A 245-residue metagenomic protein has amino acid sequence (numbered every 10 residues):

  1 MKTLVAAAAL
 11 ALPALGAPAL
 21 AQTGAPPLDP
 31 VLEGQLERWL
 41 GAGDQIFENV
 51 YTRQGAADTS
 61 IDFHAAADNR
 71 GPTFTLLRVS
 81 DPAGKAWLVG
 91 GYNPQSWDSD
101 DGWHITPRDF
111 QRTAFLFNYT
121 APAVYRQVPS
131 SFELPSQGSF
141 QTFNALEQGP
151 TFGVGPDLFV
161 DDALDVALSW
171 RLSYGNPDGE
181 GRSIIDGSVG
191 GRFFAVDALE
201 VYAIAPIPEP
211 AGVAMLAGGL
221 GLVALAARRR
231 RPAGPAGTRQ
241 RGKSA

Functional and structural regions predicted by a protein language model:
M1-L4, R229: Positively charged n-region of N-terminal signal peptides that target proteins for export
V5-A8, P18-Q22, A203-L225: Short, threonine-centered small-residue motifs that mark membrane-proximal processing/anchoring sites and TM-junction
L15, A19-L20, P232-G234: Extracellular/periplasmic low-complexity linear segments
Q22-T73, V79-P206: Phosphate-recognition beta-domain surfaces
A224-A245: C-terminal membrane-anchoring or membrane-association module
